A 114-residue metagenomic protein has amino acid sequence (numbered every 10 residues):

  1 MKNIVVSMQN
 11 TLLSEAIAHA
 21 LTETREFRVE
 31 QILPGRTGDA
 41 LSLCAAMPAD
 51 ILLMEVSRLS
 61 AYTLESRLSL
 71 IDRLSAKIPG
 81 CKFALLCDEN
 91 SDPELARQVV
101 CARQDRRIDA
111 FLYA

Functional and structural regions predicted by a protein language model:
M1-I4, L13: Non-catalytic signal-transmission and effector/linker regions of two-component phosphorelay proteins
S7-M8: Conserved acidic carboxylate
T11-L33, T37: Two-component/phosphorelay signaling modules centered on CheY-like receiver
A16-L21, S69-R73, L95-Q104: Short, aromatic/basic amphipathic alpha-helical patches
T37-A40, D50-K77, C87-N90, L95: Conserved phosphotransfer microenvironments
A46-M47, R106: Active-site charged/polar residues at nucleotide-handling catalytic sites that mediate phosphoryl, nucleotidyl
C87-A114: Output/docking surface of receiver
